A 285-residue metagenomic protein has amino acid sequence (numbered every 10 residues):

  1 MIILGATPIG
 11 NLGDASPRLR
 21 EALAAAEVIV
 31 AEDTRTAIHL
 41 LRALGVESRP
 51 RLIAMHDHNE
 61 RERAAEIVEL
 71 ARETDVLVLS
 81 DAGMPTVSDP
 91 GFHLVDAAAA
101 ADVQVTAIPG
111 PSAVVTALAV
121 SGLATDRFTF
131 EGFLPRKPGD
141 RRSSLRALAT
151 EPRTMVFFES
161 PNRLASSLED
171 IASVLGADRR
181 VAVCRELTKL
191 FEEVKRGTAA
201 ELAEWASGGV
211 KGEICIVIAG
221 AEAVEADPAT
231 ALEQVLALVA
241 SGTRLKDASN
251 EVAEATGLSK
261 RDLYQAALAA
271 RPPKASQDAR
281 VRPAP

Functional and structural regions predicted by a protein language model:
M1-D57: Glycine-rich, flexible N-terminal cofactor/catalytic loop recognition
M1-I2, E73-L77, R153-T154: Loop/turn-to-beta-strand initiation segments
L23-I29, D102-T106, T154-M155: Short active-site oxyanion
E32, S80, V105-G110, F157 (+1 more regions): General beta-strand structural signal in soluble alpha/beta enzymes
I53-E62, L134-P138: Conserved helicase motor
T86-A101, L168, A172: Short Gly/Thr/Asp-enriched flexible loops that form oxyanion-binding sites at enzyme active sites
F92-E151: Class I SAM-dependent methyltransferase SAM-binding "motif I" and its flanking Rossmann-like core
T154, P161-P285: A contiguous loop/helix-start segment that scaffolds small-molecule binding in enzyme catalytic cores
